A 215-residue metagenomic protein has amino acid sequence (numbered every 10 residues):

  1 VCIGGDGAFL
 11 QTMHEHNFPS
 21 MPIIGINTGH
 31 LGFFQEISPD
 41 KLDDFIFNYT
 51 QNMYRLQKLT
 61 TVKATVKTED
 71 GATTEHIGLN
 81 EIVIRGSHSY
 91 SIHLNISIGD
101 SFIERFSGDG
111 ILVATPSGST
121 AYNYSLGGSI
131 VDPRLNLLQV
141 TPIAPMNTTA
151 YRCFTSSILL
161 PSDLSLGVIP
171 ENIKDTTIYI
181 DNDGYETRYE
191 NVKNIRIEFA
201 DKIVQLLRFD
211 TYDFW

Functional and structural regions predicted by a protein language model:
G5-A8, G29-L31, S117-S119: Short glycine-rich anion-binding loops that position phosphate/pyrophosphate groups of nucleotides and phosphorylated
G7-L10, D44: Short, contiguous clusters of charged residues that form electrostatic/catalytic patches at enzyme active sites, used
Q11-F18, N123-G127: Short Gly/Thr/Asp-enriched flexible loops that form oxyanion-binding sites at enzyme active sites
S20-P22: Proline-centered loop/turn at the N-terminus of a beta-strand
I24-I26: Generic beta-sheet signal
G32-I111, T120-W215: Catalytic phosphate-donor-binding core of small-molecule kinases
V113-T115: Conserved mixed alpha/beta catalytic, RNA-binding, or beta-rich assembly cores of soluble enzyme, regulatory
